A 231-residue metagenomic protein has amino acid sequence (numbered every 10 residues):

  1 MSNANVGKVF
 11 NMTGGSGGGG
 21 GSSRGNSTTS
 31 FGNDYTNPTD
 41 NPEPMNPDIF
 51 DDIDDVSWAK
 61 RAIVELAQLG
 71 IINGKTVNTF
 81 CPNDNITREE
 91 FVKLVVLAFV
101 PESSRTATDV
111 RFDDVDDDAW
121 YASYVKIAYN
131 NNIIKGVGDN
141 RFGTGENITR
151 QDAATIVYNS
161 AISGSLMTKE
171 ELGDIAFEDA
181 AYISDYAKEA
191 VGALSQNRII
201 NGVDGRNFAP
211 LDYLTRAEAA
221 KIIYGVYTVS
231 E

Functional and structural regions predicted by a protein language model:
M1-S2: Ser/Thr/Pro-rich, low-complexity mucin-like regions that serve as glycosylated stalks/linkers or repetitive adhesive
N5-W58, N73-V92, V96-S123, N131-Q151 (+3 more regions): Feature responds to low-complexity, polar/acidic, surface-exposed segments characteristic of secreted/exported proteins
R61-I72: Mature N-terminal segment immediately following signal peptide/propeptide cleavage in secreted/periplasmic
I63-V64, A122-K126, V191-G192: Hydrophobic core segments within long, regular secondary-structure runs in both alpha- and beta-rich folds
A67, Y129-N130, S195: Alpha-helix C-terminal capping/helix-coil junction sites
A154: IQ-motif-like calmodulin-binding regions
